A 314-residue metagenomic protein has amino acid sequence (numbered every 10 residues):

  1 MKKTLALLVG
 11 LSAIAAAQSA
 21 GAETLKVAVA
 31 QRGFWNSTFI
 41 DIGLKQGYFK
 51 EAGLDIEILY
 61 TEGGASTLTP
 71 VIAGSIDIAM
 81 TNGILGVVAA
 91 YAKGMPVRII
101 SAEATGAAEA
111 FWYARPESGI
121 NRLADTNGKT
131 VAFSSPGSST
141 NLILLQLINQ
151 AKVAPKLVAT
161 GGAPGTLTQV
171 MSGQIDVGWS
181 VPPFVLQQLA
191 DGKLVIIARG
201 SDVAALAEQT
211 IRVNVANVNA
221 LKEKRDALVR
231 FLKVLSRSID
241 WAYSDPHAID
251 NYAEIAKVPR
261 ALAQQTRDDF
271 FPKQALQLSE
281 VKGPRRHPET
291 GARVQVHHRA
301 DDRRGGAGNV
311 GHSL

Functional and structural regions predicted by a protein language model:
M1-L7: Bacterial N-terminal signal peptides that target proteins for export
I14-A17: N-terminal signal peptide c-region/cleavage motif recognized by signal peptidases
S19-G21: Signal peptide processing junction and immediate N-terminal pro/mature segment of secreted/exported proteins
E23-P164, Q169-S172, D176-P182, K193-R199: Short, glycine-/small- and polar/acidic-enriched structural segments that line small-molecule recognition paths
E51, D202-A207, P272-E280: Short, solvent-exposed loop/beta-turn-alpha elements that line the ligand-binding surface or hinge of extracytoplasmic
P164-I255: Pocket-lining segment of extracytoplasmic ligand-binding domains
K222-A300: Secondary-structure end/capping motifs
R293-L314: C-terminal solvent-exposed extensions
